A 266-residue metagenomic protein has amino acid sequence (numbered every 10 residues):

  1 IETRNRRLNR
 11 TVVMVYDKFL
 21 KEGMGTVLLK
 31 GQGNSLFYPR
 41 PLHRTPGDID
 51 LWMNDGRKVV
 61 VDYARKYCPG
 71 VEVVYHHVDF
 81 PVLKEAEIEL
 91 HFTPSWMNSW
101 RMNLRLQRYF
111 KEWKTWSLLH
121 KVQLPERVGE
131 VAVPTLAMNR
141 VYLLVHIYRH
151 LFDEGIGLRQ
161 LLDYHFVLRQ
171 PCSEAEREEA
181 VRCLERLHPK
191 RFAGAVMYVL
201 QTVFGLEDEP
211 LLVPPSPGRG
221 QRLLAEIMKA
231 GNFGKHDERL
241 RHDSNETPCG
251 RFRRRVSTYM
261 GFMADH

Functional and structural regions predicted by a protein language model:
I1-G47, W52-H266: Conserved NTP-donor binding/palm subdomain of two-metal-ion nucleotidyltransferases/polymerases, i.e., the charged
